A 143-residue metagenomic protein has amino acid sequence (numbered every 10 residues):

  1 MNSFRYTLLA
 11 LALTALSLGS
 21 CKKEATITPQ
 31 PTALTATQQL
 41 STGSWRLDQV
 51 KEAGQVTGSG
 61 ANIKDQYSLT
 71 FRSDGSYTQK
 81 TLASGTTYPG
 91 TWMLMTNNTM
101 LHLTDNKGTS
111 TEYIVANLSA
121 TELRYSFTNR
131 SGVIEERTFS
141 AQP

Functional and structural regions predicted by a protein language model:
M1-L8: Bacterial N-terminal signal peptides that target proteins for export
A10-T14: Classic N-terminal secretory signal peptides
S17-S20: C-terminal motif of bacterial Sec signal peptides marking the signal peptidase cleavage site
K22-P89, T96-P143: Lipid interaction determinants
